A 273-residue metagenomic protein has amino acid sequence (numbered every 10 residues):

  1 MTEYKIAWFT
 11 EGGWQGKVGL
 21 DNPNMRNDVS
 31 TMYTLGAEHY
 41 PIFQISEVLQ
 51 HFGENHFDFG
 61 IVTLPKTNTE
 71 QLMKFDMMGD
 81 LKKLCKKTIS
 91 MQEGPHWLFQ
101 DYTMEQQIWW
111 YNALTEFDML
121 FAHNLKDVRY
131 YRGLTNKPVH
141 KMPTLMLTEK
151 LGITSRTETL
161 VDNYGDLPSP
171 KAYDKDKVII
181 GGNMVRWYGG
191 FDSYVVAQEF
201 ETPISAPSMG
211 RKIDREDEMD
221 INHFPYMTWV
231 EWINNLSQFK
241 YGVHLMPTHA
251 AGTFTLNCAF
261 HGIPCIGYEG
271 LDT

Functional and structural regions predicted by a protein language model:
M1-C85, I266: N-terminal pre-catalytic "stem/leader" segment of glycosyltransferase-like enzymes
V18-T34, T148-K150, R156-W229: Conserved catalytic-core segment of nucleotide-activated headgroup transferases in glycan assembly
T67, K126-V128, D272: Alpha-helix capping/helix-boundary segments
T103-L120: Membrane-proximal helix-turn-helix segments that form the acceptor-binding/catalytic region of lipid-linked
D118-Y130, N136-S169: Donor nucleotide-sugar binding/catalytic pocket of nucleotide-sugar-dependent glycosyltransferases
E231, M246-A251, D272: Active-site donor-sugar recognition loop in glycosyltransferases
I233, T255-H261: Short alpha-helical segment that forms part of, or immediately flanks, the ligand-binding pocket in carbohydrate-active
S237-A250, I263: Acidic donor-binding loop of glycosyltransferase active sites
